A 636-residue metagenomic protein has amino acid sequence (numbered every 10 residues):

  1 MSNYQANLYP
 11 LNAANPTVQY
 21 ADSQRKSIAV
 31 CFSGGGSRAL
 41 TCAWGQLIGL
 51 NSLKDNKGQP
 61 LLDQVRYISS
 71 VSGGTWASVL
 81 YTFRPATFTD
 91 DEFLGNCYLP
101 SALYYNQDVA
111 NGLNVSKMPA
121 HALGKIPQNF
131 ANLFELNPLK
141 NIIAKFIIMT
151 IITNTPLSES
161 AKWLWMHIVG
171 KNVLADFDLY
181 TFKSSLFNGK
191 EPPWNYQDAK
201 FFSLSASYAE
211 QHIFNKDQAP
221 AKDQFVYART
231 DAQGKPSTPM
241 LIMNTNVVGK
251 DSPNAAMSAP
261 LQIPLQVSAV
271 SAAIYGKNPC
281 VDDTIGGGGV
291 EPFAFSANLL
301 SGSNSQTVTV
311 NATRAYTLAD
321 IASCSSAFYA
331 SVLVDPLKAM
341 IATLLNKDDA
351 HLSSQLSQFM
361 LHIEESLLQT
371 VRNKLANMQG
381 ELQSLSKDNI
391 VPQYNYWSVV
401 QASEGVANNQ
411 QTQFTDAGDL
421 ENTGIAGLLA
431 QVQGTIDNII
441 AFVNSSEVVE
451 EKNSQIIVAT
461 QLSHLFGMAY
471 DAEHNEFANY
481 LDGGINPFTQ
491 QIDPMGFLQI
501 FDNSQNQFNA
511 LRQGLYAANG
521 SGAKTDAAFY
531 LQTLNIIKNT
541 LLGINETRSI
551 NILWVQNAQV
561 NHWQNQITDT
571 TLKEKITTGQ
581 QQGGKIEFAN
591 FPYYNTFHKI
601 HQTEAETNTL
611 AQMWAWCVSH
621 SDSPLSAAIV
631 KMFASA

Functional and structural regions predicted by a protein language model:
M1-K26: N-terminal charged/capping segments associated with class I S-adenosyl-L-methionine
S23-Q24, I28-A43, I48-Q64, I68-A636: Patatin-like phospholipase A catalytic core
